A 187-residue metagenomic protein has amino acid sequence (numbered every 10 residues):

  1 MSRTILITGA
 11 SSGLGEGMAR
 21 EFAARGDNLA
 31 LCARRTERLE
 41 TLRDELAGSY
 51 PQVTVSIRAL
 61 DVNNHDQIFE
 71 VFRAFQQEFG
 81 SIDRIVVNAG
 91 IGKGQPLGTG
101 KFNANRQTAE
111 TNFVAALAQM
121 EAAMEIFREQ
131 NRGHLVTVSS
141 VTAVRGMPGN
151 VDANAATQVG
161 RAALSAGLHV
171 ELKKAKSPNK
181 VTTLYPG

Functional and structural regions predicted by a protein language model:
S11-G13: Conserved glycine-rich cofactor-binding loop
R25-L42: Conserved glycine-rich Rossmann-like NAD(P)H-binding loop of the short-chain dehydrogenase/reductase
A59-E70, F102: The beta1-alpha1 cofactor-binding region of Rossmann-like NAD(H)/NADP(H)-dependent oxidoreductases
P96-Q107: Substrate-binding pocket helix/loop in short-chain dehydrogenase/reductase
G100, M147-A155: Active-site loop-to-helix junction immediately N-terminal to the catalytic Tyr of the SDR YXXXK motif in Rossmann-fold
M120, A156-T157: Active-site helix of classical SDR
S140: Residue(s) in the substrate-gating loop at a strand-loop-helix junction that position the organic substrate next
